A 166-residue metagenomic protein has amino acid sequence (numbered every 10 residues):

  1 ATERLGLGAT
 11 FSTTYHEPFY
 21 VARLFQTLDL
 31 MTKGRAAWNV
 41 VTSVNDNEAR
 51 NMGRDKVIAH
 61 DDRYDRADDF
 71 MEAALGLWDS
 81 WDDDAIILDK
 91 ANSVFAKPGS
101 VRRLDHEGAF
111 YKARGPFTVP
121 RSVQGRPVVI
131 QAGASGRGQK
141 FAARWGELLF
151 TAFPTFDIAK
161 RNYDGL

Functional and structural regions predicted by a protein language model:
A1-L7, R66, D164: Alpha-helix-loop-beta-strand connector modules within alpha/beta enzyme cores
T2-G6, D29-A36, D157: Secondary-structure transition/capping motifs at alpha-helix termini and the adjoining loop/turn into the next element
G6-H16, V57-D61, L148-F156: The substrate-binding groove and active-site-proximal loops of carbohydrate-active enzymes, especially glycoside
E17-Q26, L30-W145: Internal, glycine-rich beta/alpha segment that forms the wall or movable "lid" of small-molecule/cofactor binding
F141-L166: Glycine-rich, aromatic-lined ligand/substrate-binding cores of catalytic and carbohydrate-binding domains
